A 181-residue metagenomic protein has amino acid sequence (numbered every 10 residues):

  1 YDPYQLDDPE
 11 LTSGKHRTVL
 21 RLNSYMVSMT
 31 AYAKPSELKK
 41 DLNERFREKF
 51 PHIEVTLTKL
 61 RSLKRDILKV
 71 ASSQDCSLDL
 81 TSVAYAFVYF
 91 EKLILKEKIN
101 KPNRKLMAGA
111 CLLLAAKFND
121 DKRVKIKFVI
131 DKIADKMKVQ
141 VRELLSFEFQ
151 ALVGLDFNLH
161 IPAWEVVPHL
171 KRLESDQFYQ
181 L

Functional and structural regions predicted by a protein language model:
Y1-D75, L93, W164-L181: Acidic, Ser/Thr/Pro-rich regulatory low-complexity segments at or just upstream of the first helical elements of major
H52-L57, D66-M107, K122-F147, V153-H160 (+1 more regions): A cross-kingdom feature marking solvent-exposed beta-strand/loop segments within repeated, beta-rich binding/scaffold
M107-A116: Short, structured motif recognition centered on aromatic/hydrophobic residues
G109-A110, V153, R172-L173: Short alpha-helical linear motifs
A115-R123: Short Cys/His-centered divalent metal-binding micro-motifs
